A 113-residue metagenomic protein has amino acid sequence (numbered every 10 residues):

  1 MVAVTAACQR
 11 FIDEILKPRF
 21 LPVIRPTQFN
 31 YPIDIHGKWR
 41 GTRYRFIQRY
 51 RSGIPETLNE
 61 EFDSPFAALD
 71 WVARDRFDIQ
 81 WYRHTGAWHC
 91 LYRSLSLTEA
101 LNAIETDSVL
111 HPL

Functional and structural regions predicted by a protein language model:
M1-T57: Negatively charged, low-complexity tracts enriched in Asp/Glu with abundant Ser/Thr
Y31-I33, R40-Y44, P65, D75-F77 (+1 more regions): Generic structural motif recognizing short loop/turn segments at the entrances and edges of beta-strands
R40, E60-D63, S94: Generic alpha-helical scaffold signal
R45-F77: Short, conserved beta-strand/beta-arch hydrophobic-aromatic motifs that form part of recognition grooves or interface
A68-L113: Short, compact, well-ordered microdomains
